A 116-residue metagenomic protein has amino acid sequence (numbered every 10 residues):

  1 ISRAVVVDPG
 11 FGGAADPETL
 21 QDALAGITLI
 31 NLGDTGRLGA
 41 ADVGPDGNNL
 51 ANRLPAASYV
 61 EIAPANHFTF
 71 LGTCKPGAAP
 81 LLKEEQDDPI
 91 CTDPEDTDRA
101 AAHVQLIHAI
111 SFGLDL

Functional and structural regions predicted by a protein language model:
I1-P17: Primarily recognizes the serine-hydrolase "nucleophile elbow" in alpha/beta-hydrolase and SGNH/GDSL folds
A4, Y59, L114: Divalent metal-coordination and catalytic microenvironments
P9, P55, D115: Residue-level marker of positions within ordered structural domains that often coincide with functionally constrained
G12-D16, I27-L29, D42, L116: Conserved, well-structured beta-alpha core segment at the onset of a catalytic domain
A15, P45, A109: Short Gly/charged-rich anion-binding patches and loops
D22-A100: Active-site-adjacent alpha-helix of alpha/beta-hydrolase-fold enzymes
Q105-L116: C-terminal alpha-helix
